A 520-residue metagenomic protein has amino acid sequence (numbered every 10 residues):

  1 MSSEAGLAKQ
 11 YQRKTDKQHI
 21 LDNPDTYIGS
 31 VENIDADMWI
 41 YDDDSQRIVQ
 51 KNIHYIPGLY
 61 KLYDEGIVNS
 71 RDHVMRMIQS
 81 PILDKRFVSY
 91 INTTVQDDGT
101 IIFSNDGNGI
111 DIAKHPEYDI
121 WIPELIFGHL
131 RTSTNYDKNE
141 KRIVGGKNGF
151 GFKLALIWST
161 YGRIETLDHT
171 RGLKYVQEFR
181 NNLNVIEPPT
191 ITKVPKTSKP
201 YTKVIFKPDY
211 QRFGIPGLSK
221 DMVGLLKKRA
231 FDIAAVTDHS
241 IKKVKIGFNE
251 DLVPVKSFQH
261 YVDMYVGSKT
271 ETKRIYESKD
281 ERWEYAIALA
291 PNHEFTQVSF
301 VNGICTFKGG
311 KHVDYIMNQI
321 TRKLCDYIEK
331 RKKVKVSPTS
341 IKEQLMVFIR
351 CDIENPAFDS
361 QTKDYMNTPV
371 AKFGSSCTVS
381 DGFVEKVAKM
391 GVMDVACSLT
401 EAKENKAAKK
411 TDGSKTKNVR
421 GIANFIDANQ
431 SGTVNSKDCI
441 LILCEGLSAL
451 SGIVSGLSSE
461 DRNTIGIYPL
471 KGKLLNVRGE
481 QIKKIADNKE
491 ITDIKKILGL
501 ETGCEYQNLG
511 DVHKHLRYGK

Functional and structural regions predicted by a protein language model:
M1-R13, K17, N23, V31-N52 (+10 more regions): GHKL-family ATPase ATP-binding module
D16, I122-I126, E490, I494: Activation loop
I20, K489-G503: Short glycine-rich substrate-engagement loop in P-loop NTPases that contacts/grips substrate
L21, I112-T132: Short conserved segment of the HATPase_c
I28: ABC-family P-loop ATPase nucleotide-binding domains
D119, N148, D487: Short, conserved glycine- and acidic-residue-centered signature motifs in active-site or ligand-binding loops
